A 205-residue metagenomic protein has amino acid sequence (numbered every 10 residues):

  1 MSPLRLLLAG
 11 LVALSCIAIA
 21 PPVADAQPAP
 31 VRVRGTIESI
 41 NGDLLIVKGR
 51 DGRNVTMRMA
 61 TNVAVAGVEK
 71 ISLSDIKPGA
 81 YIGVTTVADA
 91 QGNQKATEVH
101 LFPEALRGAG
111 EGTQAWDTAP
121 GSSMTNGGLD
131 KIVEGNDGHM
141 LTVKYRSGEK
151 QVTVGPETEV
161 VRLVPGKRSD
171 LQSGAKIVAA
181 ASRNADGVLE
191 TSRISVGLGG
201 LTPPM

Functional and structural regions predicted by a protein language model:
M1-G10: Bacterial N-terminal signal peptides that target proteins for export
L4, I19-M205: Short, flexible, surface-exposed loop segments at domain boundaries
A9-A18: Bacterial N-terminal signal peptides
